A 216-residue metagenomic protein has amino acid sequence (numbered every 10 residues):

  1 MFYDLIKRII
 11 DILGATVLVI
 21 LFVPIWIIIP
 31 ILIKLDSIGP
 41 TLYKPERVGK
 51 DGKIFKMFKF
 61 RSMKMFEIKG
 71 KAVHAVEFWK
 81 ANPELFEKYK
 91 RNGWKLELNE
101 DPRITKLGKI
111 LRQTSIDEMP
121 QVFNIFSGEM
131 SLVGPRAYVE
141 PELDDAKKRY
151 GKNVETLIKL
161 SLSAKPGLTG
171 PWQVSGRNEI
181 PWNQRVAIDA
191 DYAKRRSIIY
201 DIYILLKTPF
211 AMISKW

Functional and structural regions predicted by a protein language model:
F2-T16, V23-W216: Conserved small/aromatic sequence motifs within transmembrane helices
